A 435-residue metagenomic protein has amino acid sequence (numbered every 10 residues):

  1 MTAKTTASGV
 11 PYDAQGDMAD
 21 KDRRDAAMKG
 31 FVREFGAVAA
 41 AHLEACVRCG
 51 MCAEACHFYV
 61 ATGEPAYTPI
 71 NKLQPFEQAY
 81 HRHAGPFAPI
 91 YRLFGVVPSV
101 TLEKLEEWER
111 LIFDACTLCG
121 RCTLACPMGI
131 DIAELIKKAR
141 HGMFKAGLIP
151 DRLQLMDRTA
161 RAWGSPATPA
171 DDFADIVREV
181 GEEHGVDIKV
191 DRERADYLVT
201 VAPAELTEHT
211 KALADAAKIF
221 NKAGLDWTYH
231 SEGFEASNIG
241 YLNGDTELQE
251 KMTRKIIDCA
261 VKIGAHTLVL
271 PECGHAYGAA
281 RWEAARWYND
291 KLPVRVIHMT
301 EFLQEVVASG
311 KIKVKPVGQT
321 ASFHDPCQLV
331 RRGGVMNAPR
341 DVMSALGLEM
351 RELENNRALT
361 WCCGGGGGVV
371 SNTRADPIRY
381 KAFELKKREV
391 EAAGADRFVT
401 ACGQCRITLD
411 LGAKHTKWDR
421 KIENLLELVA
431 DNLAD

Functional and structural regions predicted by a protein language model:
M1-Q74, Q78-R82: Flexible, acidic/Gly-rich N-terminal and inter-domain linker regions that tether and position cofactor-handling modules
A14-V38, F76-E107, M336-G347, S371-R374 (+1 more regions): Short, charged low-complexity linear segments at domain edges
R33-L43, L73, E77-A279, E283-A284: Iron-sulfur-cluster electron-transfer modules
C46-C52, C56, C116-C122, C126 (+4 more regions): Short cysteine clusters
E54-R82, L124-M143, G334, G368-A382 (+1 more regions): Iron-sulfur (Fe-S) cluster-binding segments and ferredoxin-like electron-carrier domains, especially [2Fe-2S]
G129, A204-V294, V330-A345, R351-D435: Cofactor-cradling patches in redox/metallo enzymes
R192-Y197, K315-A321: A short, charged/proline- and glycine-enriched loop that marks the coil->beta-strand transition at the N-terminal
V317-H324, Q328-V330, R340: An alpha-beta-alpha
